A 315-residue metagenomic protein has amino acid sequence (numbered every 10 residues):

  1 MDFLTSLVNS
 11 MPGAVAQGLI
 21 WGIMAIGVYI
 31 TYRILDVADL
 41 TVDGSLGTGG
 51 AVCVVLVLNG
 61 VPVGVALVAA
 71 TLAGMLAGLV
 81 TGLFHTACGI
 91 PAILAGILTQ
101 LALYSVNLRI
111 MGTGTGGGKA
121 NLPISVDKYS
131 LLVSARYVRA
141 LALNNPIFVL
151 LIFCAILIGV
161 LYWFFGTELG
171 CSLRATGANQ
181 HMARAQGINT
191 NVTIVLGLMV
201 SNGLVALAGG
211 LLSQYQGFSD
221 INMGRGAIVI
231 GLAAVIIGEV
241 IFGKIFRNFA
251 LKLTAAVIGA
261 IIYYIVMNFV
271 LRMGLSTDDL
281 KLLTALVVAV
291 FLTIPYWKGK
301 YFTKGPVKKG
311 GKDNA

Functional and structural regions predicted by a protein language model:
M1-M24, V52, N59-V65, V133 (+2 more regions): Membrane-interfacial amphipathic/re-entrant helices at transmembrane-helix boundaries
S6, A178-A185, N189-V192, L251-T254 (+1 more regions): Cytosolic-side transmembrane-helix boundaries in multi-pass membrane proteins
Q17, I93-L94, P123-D127, P146-L151 (+3 more regions): Loop-to-transmembrane alpha-helix initiation sites
Y32-A87, A140, I245, R272: Membrane-embedded helix boundary and interhelical linker motif in transport proteins
V61-L101, V106, A155, I258-G259 (+1 more regions): Alpha-helical transmembrane segments within multi-pass membrane transporters and channels
A77, L143-G224, I228: Helix-loop-helix "hairpin" substructures at the membrane interface of multi-pass membrane proteins
A92, G96-G166, L196, D220-I221 (+2 more regions): Transmembrane helix-bundle core of multi-pass membrane transporters and related energy-transducing complexes
V205-L282: Transmembrane alpha-helical segments in multi-pass inner-membrane proteins
